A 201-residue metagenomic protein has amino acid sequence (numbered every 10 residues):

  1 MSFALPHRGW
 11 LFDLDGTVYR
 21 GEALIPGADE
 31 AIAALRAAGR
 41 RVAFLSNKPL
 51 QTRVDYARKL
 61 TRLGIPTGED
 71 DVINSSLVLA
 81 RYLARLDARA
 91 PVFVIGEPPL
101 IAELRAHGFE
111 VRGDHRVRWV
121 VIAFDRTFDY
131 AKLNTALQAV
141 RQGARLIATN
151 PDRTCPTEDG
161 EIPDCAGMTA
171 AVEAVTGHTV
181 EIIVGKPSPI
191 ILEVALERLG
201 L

Functional and structural regions predicted by a protein language model:
M1-L14, V18-L201: HAD-like aspartate-dependent phosphatase fold
